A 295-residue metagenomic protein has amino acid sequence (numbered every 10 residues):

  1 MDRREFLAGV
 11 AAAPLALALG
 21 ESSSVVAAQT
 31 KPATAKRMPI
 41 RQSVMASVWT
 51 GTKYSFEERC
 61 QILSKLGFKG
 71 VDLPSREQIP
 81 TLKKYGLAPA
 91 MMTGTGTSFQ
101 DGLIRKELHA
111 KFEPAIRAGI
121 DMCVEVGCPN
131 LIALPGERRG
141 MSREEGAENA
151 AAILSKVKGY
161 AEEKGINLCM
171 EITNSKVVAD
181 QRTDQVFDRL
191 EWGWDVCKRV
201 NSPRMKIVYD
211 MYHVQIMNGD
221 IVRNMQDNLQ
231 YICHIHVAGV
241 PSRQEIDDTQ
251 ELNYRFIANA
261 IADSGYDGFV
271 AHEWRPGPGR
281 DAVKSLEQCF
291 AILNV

Functional and structural regions predicted by a protein language model:
D2-K65, G127-P129, F187-Y209, H213-V295: Histidine-acidic metal/acid-base catalytic patches
G9-L19, T34, D101-K206, I216: Active-site acidic/histidine proton-transfer and metal-coordination neighborhood in alpha/beta enzyme cores
V48-T50, S75-E77, T95-S98, E137-R139 (+4 more regions): Active-site-proximal loop/turn and secondary-structure-junction residues that shape catalytic pockets, frequently
E58, E77-P80, K84, P114 (+9 more regions): Alpha-helical scaffolding segments of alpha/beta enzyme cores, especially the outer helices of TIM-barrel or partial
E58-Q78: Catalytic domains of carbohydrate-active enzymes, especially glycoside hydrolases
K69-G70, A88, P129, N167 (+1 more regions): Residue-level detector of anion-binding/catalytic polar loops
K84-A90: Glycine-rich loop at the start of a catalytic domain that most often binds anionic cofactors/ligands
